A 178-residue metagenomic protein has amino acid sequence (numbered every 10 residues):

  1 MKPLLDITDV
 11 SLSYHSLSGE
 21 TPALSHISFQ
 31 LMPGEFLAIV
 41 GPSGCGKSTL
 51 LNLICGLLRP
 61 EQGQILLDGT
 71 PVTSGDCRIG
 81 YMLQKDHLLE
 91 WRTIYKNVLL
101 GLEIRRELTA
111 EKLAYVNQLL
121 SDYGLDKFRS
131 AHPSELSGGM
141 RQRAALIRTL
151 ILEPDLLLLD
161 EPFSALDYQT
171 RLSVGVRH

Functional and structural regions predicted by a protein language model:
E20, G75, Y95, R129-H132: Signature (C-motif/LSGGQ) region and adjacent switch/coupling loops of ABC-type ATPase nucleotide-binding domains
V40-P42: The feature captures the beta-strand-to-loop junction immediately N-terminal to the Walker
C55: Helix-to-loop junction immediately C-terminal to a conserved catalytic motif
G63-G75: Conserved ABC transporter NBD signature motif
R92-L99: Short coil-to-helix segment of the ABC ATPase nucleotide-binding domain corresponding to the Q-loop/switch region
L99, A110-F128: Conserved ABC ATPase "signature" region
A131-S134, R148, L152, L159: Conserved signature/switch motifs of ABC ATPase nucleotide-binding domains
